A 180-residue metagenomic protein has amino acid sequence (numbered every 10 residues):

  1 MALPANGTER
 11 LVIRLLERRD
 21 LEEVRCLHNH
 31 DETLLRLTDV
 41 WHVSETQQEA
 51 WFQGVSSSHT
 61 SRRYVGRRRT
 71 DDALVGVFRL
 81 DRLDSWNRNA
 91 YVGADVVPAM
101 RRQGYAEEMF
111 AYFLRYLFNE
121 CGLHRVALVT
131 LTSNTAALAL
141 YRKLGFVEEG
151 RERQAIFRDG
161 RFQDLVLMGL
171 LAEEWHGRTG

Functional and structural regions predicted by a protein language model:
M1-A50, E174-G180: A short, well-structured alpha-helix characteristic of acyl/acetyltransferase catalytic modules
A2-L3, Q154, D159-G180: Terminal substrate-recognition subdomain of acyl/acetyltransferases
W41-R101, L171-W175: Acetyl-CoA-dependent GNAT
D72, G104, N134, G160: Conserved G/P- and acidic residue-centered "switch" motifs that form tight phosphate/ATP-binding loops in soluble
R102-Y116, T135-K143: Conserved acetyl-CoA-binding loop-helix of GNAT-fold acetyltransferases
N119-V129: Conserved GNAT acetyl-CoA-binding A-motif
A127-T130, V147-Q163: Conserved catalytic-core motifs of GNAT/GCN5-like acyltransferases
Y141, F146, M168: Conserved active-site tyrosine of GNAT-family acetyltransferases
